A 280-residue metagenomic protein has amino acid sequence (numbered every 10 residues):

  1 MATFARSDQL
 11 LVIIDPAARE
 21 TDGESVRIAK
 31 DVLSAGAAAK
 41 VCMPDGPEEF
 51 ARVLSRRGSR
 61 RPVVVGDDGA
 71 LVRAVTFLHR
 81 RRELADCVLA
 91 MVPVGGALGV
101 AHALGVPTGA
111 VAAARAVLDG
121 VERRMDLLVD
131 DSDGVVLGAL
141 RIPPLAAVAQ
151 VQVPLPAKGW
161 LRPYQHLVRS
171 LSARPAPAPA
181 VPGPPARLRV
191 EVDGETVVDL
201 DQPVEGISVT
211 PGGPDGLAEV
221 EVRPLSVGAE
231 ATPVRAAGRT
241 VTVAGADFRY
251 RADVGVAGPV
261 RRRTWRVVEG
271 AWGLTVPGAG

Functional and structural regions predicted by a protein language model:
M1-V65, V72, V111-R115, L274 (+1 more regions): ATP/NTP phosphate-donor binding region
L11-I14, V63-D67, A74-V75, L89-V94 (+3 more regions): Hydrophobic alpha-helical membrane segments, chiefly transmembrane helices and signal peptide h-regions, characterized
V26-I28, F77-R80, L104-P107: Short, glycine/charged-enriched secondary-structure capping and boundary segments
E49-S55, T76, R80, D130-D131: Soluble catalytic domains of membrane acyltransferases
R57, G120-E122, V181-G183, V234-A236 (+1 more regions): Short solvent-exposed loop/turn micro-motifs enriched in small/polar/acidic residues
G69-E83: Short Gly/Thr/Asp-enriched flexible loops that form oxyanion-binding sites at enzyme active sites
E83-I207, P211: Catalytic core of DAGKc-family lipid kinases
D201-G280: ATP/nucleoside-binding phosphotransfer catalytic cores, i.e., glycine-rich phosphate-binding loops
